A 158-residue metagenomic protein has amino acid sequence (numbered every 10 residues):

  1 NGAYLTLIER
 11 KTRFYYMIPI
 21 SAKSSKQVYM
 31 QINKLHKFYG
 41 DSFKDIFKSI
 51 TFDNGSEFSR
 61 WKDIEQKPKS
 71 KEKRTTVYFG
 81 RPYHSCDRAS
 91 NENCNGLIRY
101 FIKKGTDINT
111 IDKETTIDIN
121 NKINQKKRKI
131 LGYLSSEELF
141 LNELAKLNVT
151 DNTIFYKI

Functional and structural regions predicted by a protein language model:
N1-Y16, S21, I32: Short conserved beta-strand segments at catalytic cores or DNA/RNA-binding microdomains of nucleic-acid binding
M17, K48-D53: Short catalytic-loop micro-motif centered on adjacent basic/acidic residues
M17-S42: Active-site beta-loop-alpha junctions of metal-dependent nucleic acid enzymes, especially the RNase H-like/DDE
K23-S24, K34-L35, N54, Q66-E72: Active/binding-pocket-proximal capping segment
S24-Q27, F43, N54, S59 (+1 more regions): Conserved, well-structured core segments that form or line functional sites
S42-I46, E72-R74: Short helix-terminating capping/connector loops at secondary-structure junctions
F52-N54, W61, P68, T76-I102 (+1 more regions): RNase H-like two-metal-ion nuclease catalytic core shared by retroviral integrases and related mobile-element nucleases
K104-I158: C-terminal domain-tail junction helix/linker
